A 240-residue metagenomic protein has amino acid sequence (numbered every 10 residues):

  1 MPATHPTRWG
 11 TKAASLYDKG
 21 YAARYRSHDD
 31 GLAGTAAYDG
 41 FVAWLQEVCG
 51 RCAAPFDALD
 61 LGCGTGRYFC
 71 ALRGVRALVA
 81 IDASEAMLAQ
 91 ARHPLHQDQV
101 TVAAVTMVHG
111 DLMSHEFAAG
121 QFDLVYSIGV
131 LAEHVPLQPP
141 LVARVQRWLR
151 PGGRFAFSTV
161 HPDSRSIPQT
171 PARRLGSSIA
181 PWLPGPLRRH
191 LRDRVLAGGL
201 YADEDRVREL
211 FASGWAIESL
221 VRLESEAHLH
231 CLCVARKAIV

Functional and structural regions predicted by a protein language model:
M1-C52: Conserved class I S-adenosyl-L-methionine
L59, T65-S114: Class I SAM-dependent methyltransferase SAM/SAH-binding core
Y126: A conserved beta-strand element that flanks and buttresses the S-adenosyl-L-methionine
E133-R144: A short, conserved alpha-helix within the catalytic core of class I
L149-F155: Short glycine-dipeptide loop
A156-W182: Conserved class I S-adenosyl-L-methionine
L196-G214: Short alpha-helix
W215-V240: Core SAM-dependent methyltransferase catalytic element
